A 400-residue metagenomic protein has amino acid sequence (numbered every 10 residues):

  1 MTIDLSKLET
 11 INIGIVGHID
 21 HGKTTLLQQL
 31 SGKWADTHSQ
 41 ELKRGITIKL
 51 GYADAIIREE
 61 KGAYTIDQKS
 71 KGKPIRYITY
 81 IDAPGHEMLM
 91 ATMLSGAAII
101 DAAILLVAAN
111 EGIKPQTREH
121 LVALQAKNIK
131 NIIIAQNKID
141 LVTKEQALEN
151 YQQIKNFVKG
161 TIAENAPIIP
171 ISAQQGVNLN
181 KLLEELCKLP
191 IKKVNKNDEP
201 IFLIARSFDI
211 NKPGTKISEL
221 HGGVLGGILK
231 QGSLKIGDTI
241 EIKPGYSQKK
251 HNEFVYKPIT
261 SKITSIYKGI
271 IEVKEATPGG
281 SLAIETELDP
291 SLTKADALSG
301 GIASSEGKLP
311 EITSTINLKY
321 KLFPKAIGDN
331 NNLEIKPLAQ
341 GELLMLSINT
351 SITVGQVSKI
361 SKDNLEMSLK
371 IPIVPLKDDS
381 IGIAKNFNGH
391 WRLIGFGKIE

Functional and structural regions predicted by a protein language model:
T2, K7-G32, R76-T79, I99-V107 (+6 more regions): Helix-rich terminal scaffold detector
T2-M88: P-loop NTPase switch module centered on the Walker A-proximal segment
T10, L27, I132, I139-E199 (+4 more regions): Conserved glycine-bearing catalytic or ligand-binding loops at nucleotide- and phosphate-handling centers of large
N12-I15, V142-K144, P290-E400: C-terminal effector modules of nucleic-acid-centric enzymes and ribosome-associated factors
R76-I78, A83-L89, A97-L121, Q125-L148: Conserved Switch II/interswitch segment of TRAFAC-class P-loop GTPases
N156-D296: Conserved catalytic-core segments of large NTP-driven translation/proteostasis enzymes
